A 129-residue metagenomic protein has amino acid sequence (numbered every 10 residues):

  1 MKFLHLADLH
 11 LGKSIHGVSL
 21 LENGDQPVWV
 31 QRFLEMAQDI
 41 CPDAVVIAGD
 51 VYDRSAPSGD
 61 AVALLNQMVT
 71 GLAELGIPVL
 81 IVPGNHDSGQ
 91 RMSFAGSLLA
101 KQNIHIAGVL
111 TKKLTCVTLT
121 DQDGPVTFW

Functional and structural regions predicted by a protein language model:
M1-T70: N-terminal active-site segment of His-dependent metallophosphoesterases
F3, F33, L65-Q67, L80 (+3 more regions): Short, flexible coil/linker segments at or flanking structured domains
L6-A7, V45-D50, P78-N85, H105-L110: Active-site neighborhood of phospho(di)ester-bond hydrolases with catalytic His/Asp-centered motifs
H16-V18, Y52, P78-V79, L99-Q102: N-terminal start-of-chain detector that recognizes signal peptides and the immediate post-cleavage beginning
V18-E22, V28, V82, V109 (+1 more regions): A broadly tuned "polar low-complexity/structure-edge" signature
C41, L75-G76: Short loop/turn elements that form and flank the Walker-type P-loop nucleotide-binding site in RecA-like NTPase cores
P57, E74, P83-W129: His/Asp/Glu-rich metal-coordinating catalytic cores of metallo-dependent phosphodiesterases/hydrolases acting on
